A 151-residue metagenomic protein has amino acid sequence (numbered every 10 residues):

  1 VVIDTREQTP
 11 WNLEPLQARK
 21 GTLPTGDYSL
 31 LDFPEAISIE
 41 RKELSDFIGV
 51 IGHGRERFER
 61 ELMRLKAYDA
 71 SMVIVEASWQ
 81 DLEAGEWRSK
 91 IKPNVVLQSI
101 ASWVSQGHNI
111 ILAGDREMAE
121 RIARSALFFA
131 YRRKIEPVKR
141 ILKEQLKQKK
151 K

Functional and structural regions predicted by a protein language model:
V1-E35, D46-K151: Non-catalytic C-terminal interaction segments of nucleic acid-processing enzymes
I37-E43: Conserved catalytic cores of phosphodiester-cleaving nucleases, focusing on short active-site segments
